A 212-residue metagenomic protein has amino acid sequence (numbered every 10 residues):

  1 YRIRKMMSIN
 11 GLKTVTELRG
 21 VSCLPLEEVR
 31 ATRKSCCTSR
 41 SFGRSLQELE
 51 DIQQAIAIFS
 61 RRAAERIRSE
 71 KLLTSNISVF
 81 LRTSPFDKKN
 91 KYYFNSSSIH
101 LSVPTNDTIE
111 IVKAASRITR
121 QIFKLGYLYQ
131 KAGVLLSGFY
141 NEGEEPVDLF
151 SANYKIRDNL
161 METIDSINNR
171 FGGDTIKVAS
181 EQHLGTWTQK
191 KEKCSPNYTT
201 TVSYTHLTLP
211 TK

Functional and structural regions predicted by a protein language model:
Y1-G126: DNA-contacting surface of Y-family translesion DNA polymerases
R19, L73-S84, Y129-Y140, S180-T188: A glycine-rich phosphate-binding loop feature that marks nucleotide/adenosyl-phosphate handling sites
N90-Y92, E144-D148, Q189: Short conserved micro-motifs at the rims of enzyme active sites and ligand-binding pockets
R117, I122-N169: C-terminal hydrophobic structural anchor segments that stabilize assembly/packing rather than catalytic chemistry
I176-K177: C-terminal tails and terminal domains of large nucleic-acid-associated and other macromolecular-machine proteins
P196-T200: C-terminal functional modules
Y204-T211: Conserved small/polar residues in nucleotide/adenosyl-binding loops
